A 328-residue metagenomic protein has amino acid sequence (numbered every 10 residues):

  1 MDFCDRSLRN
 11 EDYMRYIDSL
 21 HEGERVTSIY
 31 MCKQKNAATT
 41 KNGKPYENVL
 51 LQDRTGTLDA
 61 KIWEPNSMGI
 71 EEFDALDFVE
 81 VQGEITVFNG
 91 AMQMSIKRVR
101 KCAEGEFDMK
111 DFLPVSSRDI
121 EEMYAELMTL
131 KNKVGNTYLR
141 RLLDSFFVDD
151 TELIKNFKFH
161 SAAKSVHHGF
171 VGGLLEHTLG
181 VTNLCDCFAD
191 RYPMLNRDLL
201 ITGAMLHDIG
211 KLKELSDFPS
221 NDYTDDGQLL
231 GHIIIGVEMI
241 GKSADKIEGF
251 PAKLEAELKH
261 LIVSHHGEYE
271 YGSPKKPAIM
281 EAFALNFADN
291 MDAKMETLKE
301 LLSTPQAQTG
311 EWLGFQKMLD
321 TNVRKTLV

Functional and structural regions predicted by a protein language model:
F3-V26: OB-fold nucleic-acid-binding modules
Y30, L76, V181, I262 (+1 more regions): Divalent metal-coordination and catalytic microenvironments
Q34-P45, L58-D59, P65-K110: OB-fold single-stranded nucleic acid-binding module
N48-D53: Short, acidic/hydrophobic/Gly-rich beta-strand patch recurrent on exposed beta strands that often constitutes part
E80, N286, G310-T321, K325-V328: N-terminal intrinsically disordered, cationic/polar leader segments that include organellar targeting peptides
E106-Q228: Acidic/His-rich, divalent-metal-binding segments that scaffold phosphate/diphosphate chemistry
S165-H167, E176-H177, C187-Q306: Divalent metal-dependent catalytic cores for phosphoryl transfer on phosphate-bearing substrates
